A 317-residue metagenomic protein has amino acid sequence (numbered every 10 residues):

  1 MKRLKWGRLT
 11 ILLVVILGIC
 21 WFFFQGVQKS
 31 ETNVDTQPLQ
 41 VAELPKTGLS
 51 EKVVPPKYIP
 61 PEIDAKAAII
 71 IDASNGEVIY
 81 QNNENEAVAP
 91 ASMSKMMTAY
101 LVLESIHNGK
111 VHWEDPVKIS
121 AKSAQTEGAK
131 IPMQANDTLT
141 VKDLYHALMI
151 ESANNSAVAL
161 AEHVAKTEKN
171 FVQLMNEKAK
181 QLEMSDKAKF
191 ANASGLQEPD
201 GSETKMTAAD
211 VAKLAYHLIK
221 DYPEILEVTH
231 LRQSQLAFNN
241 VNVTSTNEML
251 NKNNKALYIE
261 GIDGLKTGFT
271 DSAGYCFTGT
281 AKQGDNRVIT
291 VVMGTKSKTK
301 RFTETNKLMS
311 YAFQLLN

Functional and structural regions predicted by a protein language model:
M1-L13: N-terminal Sec-pathway targeting helices
R3, S30-A209, I219: Active-site-adjacent loops and short helices of periplasmic peptidoglycan-processing enzymes
L9, G18-G26, S105: Hydrophobic membrane-targeting alpha-helices
L12-I16, G268: Hydrophobic alpha-helical membrane-embedded or membrane-associated segments
F22-N33, F313: Hydrophobic single-pass membrane-insertion segments
N33-D35, V53-P56, P61-A65, T167-N317: Penicillin-recognizing serine hydrolase domain
